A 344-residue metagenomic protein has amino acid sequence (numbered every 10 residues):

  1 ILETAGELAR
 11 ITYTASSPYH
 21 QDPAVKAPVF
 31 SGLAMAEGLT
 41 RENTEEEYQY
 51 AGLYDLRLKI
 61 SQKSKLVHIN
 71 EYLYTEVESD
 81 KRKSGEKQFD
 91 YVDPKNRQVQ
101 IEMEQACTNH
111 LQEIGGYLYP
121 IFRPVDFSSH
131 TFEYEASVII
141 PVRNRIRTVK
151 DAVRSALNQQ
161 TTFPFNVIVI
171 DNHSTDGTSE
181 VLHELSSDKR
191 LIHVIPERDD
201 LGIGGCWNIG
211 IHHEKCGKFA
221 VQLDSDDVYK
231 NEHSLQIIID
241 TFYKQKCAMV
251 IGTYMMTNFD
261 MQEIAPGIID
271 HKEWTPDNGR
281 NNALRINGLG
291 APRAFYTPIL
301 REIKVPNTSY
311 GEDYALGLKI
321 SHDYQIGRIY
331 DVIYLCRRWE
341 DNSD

Functional and structural regions predicted by a protein language model:
I1, G217-V228: Short beta-strand-to-loop acidic/aromatic patch adjacent to the donor-nucleotide binding site
I1-Y19, H233-P266: Conserved donor NDP-sugar-binding/catalytic core segment of glycosyltransferases
S16-M35, E273-A294: A recurrent flexible, glycine/aromatic-enriched loop bordering the glycosyltransferase active site that acts as
E47-L56, S309-L316: Acidic donor-binding loop at a coil-to-helix junction in glycosyltransferase catalytic cores that engages
V67-L73, S79, T253, G327-I333: Catalytic beta-strand/loop signature of glycosyltransferases that borders the donor
R154-P164: Short, acidic, metal-binding catalytic loop of nucleotide-sugar glycosyltransferases
D171-E180, D199: A conserved acidic beta->alpha catalytic loop
E197-K215: Glycine-rich, basic loop-to-helix element that forms the pyrophosphate-binding segment of sugar-nucleotide handling
